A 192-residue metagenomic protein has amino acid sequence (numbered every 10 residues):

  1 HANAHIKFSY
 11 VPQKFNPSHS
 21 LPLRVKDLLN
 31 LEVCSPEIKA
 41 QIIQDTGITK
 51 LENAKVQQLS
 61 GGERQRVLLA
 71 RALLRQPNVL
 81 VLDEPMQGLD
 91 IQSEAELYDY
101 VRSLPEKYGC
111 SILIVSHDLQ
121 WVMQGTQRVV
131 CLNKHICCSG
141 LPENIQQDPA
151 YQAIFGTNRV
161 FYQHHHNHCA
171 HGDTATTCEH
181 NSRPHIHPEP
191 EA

Functional and structural regions predicted by a protein language model:
P36-E52: Conserved ABC ATPase "signature" region
K55-L59, E63: Conserved ABC ATPase signature
Q76: Conserved catalytic motifs of ABC-family nucleotide-binding domains
L80-E84: Catalytic Walker B motif of ABC-type/P-loop ATPase nucleotide-binding domains
S116-H117: H-loop/switch region of ABC-family ATPase nucleotide-binding domains
V129-L141: H-loop (His-switch) and adjacent beta-strand-loop-beta switch element of ABC-type ATPase nucleotide-binding domains
Q147, F155-A192: ABC ATPase nucleotide-binding domains
